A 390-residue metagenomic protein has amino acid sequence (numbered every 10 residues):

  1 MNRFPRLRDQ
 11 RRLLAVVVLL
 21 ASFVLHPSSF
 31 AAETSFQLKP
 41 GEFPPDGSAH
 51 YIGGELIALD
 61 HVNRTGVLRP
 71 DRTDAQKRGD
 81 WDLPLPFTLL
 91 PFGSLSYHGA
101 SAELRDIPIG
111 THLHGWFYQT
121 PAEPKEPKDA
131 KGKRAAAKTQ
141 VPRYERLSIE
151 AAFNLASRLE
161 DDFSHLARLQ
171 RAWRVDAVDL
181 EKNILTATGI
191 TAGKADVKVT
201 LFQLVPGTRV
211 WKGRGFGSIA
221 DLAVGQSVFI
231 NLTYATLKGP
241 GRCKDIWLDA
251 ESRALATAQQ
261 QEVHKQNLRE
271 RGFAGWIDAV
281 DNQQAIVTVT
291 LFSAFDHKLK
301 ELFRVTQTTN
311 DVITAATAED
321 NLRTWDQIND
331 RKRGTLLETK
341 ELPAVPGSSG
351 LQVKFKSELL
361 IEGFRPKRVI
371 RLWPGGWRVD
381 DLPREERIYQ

Functional and structural regions predicted by a protein language model:
M1-R11: N-terminal secretory signal peptides that target proteins for export/translocation
R3-F4, L19, W211: Helix-centric, low-specificity signal for extended rod-like, repetitive segments
L14-H26: Bacterial N-terminal signal peptides
P27-F92, S96-Q390: Short, flexible, surface-exposed loop segments at domain boundaries
